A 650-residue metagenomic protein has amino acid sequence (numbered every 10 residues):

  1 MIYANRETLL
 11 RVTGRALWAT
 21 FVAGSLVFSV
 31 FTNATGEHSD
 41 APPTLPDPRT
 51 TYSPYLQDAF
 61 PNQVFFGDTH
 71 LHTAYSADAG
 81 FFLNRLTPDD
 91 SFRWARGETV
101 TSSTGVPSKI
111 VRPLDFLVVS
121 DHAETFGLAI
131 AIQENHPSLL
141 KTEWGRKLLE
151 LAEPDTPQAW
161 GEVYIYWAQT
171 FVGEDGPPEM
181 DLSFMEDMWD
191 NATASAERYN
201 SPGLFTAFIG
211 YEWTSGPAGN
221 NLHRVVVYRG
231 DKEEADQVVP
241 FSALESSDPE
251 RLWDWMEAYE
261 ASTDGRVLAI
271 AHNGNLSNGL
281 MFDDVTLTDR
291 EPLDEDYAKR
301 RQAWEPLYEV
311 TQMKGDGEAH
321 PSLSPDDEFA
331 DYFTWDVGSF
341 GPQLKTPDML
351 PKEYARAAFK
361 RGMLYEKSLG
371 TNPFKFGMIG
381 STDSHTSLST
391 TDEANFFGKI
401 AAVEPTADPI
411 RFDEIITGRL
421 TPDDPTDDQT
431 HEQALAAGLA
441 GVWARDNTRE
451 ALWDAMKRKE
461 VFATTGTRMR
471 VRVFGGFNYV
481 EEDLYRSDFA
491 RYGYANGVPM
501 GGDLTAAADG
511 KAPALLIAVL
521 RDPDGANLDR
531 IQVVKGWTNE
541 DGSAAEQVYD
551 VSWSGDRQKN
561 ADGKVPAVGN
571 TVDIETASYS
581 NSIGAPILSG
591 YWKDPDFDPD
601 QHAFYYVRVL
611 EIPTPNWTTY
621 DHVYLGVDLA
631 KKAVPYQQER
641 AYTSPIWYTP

Functional and structural regions predicted by a protein language model:
M1-V12: N-terminal secretory signal peptides that target proteins for export/translocation
R6, S29-S39: N-terminal export/targeting leaders of redox proteins
W18-S29: Bacterial N-terminal signal peptides
T35-P88, F92-A95, T99-L149, P178-D181 (+4 more regions): C-terminal functional module detector
E143-D175: Aromatic- and acidic-residue-enriched carbohydrate-binding clefts of CAZyme catalytic domains
V227-Y228: Long, charge-dense tracts
K232, S242-S247, A330: Conserved, charged catalytic cores of large soluble enzymes
R251: Acidic, metal/ion-coordinating pockets
